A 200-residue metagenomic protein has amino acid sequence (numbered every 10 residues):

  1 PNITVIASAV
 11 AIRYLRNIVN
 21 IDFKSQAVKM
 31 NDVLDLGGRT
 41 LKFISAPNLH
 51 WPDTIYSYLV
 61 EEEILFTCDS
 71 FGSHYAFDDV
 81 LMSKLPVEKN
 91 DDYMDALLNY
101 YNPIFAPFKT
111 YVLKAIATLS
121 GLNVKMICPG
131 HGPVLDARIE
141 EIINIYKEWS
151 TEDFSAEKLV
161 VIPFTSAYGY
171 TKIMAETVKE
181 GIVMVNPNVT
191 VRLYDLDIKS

Functional and structural regions predicted by a protein language model:
P1-I6: Active-site metal-binding motif and surrounding structural segment of the metallo-beta-lactamase
A9-R13, M30: Short, polar loop motifs at secondary-structure junctions
I12-L15, S73-H74: Short gly/pro/ser/thr-enriched loop/turn and capping motifs at secondary-structure boundaries
N20-V87: Catalytic core of the metallo-beta-lactamase
S45-I55, N102-T110, R192: Active-site glycine- and acidic-residue-rich loops that bind and position anionic ligands or nucleotide-like cofactors
V60, I64-L65, F71-M94, P103-A156: Divalent-metal (often Zn2+) His-rich catalytic cores of metallo-beta-lactamase-fold enzymes
L98-K109, F164-Y168: Short acidic-aromatic active-site loops that bind/stabilize oxyanions
R138-S200: N-terminal beta1-alpha1-beta2 submodule of the flavodoxin-like/Rossmannoid cofactor-binding fold
